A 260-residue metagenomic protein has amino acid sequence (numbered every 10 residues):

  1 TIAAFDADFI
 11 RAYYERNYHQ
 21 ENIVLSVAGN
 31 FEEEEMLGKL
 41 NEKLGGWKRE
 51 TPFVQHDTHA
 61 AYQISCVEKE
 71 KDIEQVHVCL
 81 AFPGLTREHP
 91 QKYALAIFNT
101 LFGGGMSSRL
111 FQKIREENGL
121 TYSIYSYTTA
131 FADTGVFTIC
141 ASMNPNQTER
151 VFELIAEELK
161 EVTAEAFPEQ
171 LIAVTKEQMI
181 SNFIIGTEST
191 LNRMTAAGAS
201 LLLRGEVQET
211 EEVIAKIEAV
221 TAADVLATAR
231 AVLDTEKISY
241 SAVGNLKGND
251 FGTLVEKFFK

Functional and structural regions predicted by a protein language model:
T1-P52, E68, L85-T86, A94 (+1 more regions): Charge-rich, well-structured scaffold segments of protease-associated domains
P52-R109: His/Glu-based metal-binding/catalytic segments typifying zinc-dependent metallopeptidases
K113: Catalytic cores of enzymes that engage adenine nucleotides and/or redox cofactors via long glycine-rich, Lys/Arg/His
